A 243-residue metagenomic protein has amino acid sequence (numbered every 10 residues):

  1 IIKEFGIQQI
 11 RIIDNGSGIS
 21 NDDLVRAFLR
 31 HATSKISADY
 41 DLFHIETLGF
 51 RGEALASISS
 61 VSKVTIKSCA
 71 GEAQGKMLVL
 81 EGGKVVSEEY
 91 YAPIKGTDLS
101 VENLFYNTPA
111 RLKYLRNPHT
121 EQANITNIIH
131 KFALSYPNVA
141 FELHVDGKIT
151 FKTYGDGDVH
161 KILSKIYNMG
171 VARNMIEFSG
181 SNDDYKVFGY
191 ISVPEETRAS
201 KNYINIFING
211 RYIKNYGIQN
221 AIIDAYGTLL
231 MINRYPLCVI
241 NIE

Functional and structural regions predicted by a protein language model:
I1-E243: N-terminal phosphate-binding caps/lids of nucleotide- and nucleic-acid-binding domains
